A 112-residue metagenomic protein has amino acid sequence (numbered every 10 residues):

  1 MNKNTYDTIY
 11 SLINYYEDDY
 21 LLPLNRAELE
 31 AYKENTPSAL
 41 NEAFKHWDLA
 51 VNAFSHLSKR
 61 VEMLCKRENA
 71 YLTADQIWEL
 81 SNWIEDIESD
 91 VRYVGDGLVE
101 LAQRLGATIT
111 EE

Functional and structural regions predicted by a protein language model:
N2-E112: Long, low-complexity or tandemly repetitive, helically biased scaffold regions used for multimeric assembly/adhesion
